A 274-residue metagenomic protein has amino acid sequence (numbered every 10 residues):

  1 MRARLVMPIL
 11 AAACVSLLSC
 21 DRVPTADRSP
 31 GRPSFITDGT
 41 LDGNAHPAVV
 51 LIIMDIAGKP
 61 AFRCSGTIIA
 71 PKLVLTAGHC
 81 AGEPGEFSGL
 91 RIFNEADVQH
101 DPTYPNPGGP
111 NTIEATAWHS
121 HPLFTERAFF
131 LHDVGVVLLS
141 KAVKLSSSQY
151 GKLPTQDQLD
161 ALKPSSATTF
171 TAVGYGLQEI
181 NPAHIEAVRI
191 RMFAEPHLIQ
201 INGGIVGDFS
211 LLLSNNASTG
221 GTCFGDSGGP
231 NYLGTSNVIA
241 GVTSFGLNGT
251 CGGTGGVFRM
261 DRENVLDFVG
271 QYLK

Functional and structural regions predicted by a protein language model:
M1-L18: Sec-dependent bacterial lipoprotein signal peptides
C20-R32, I52, R63, T67-Q99 (+2 more regions): C-terminal subregion of chymotrypsin/trypsin-like serine protease catalytic domains
V23-S29, L131-T219, G255-G256, R262-L266: Chymotrypsin/trypsin-fold serine protease catalytic domain
P33-N44, G58, S88-L159, G204: Conserved catalytic-core segment of clan PA serine endopeptidases
T40-D42, T125-A128, E186-A187, T219-F224: Short Gly/Pro-enriched turn/cap motifs at secondary-structure boundaries
N44-L51, T168, S210-L211: Short, hydrophobic/aromatic-rich segments at coil-to-beta transitions
I56-P60, N215, G220-F224: Short loop/turn motifs at secondary-structure junctions and domain boundaries
V74, C80-G82, F124-T125, A142-L145 (+3 more regions): Solvent-exposed loop/turn segments at secondary-structure junctions within structured extracellular/periplasmic domains
